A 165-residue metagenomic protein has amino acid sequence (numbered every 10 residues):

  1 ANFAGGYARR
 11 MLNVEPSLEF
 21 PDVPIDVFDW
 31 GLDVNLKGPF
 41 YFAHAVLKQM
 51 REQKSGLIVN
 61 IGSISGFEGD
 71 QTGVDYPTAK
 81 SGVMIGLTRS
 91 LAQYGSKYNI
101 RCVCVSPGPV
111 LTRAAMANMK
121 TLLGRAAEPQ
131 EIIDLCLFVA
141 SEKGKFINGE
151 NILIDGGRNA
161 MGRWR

Functional and structural regions predicted by a protein language model:
G5-D29, T72-D75, W164: Conserved mid-core segment of classical short-chain dehydrogenase/reductases
L18-F40, S55, V59, V83-M84 (+1 more regions): Catalytic Tyr-X3-Lys loop
A43-H44, R89: A short, exposed helix-loop element centered on a Lys and neighboring polar residues
K48, A92-Y94, K145: Alpha-helical segment proximal to the catalytic Tyr-Lys
S63: Residue(s) in the substrate-gating loop at a strand-loop-helix junction that position the organic substrate next
E68, N148-R165: Short C-terminal tail/terminal secondary-structure segment of NAD(P)H-dependent dehydrogenase/reductase domains
S96-R101, I147-G149: Short, small/polar-rich loop/turn modules that mediate ligand/substrate recognition or access, typified
T121-I132, K143: A conserved structural motif in NAD(P)-dependent oxidoreductases
